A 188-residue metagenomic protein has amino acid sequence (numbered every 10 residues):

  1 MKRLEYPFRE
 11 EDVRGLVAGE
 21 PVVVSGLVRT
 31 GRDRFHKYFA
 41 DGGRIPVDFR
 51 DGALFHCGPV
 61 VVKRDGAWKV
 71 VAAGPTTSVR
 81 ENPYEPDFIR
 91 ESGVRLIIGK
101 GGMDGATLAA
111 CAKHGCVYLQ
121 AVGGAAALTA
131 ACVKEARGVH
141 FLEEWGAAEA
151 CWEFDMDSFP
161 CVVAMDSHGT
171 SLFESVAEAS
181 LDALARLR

Functional and structural regions predicted by a protein language model:
M1-F8: Short, structured beta-strand/loop micro-motifs enriched in basic residues and often containing a Trp
R3, V23, L54, V162-A164: Structured core elements
E10-G15: Short, surface-exposed secondary-structure edge patches
T30-F159: Feature captures the catalytic cores and cofactor-binding loops of soluble hydro-lyases/lyases that act on carboxylate
E85-D87, V163-R188: Active-site/ligand-binding-proximal alpha/beta "capping" segment
